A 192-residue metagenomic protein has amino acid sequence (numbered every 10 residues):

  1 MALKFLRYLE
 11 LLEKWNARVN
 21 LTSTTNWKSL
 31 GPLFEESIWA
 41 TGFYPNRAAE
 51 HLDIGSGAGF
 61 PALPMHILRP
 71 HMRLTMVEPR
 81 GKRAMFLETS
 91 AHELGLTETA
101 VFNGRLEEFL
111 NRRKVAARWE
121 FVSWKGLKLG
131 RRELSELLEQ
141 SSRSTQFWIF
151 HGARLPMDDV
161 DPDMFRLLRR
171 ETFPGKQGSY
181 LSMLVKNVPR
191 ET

Functional and structural regions predicted by a protein language model:
M1-A48, R83-T97: Class I SAM-dependent transferase core
E36, D53, E78: Acidic active-site catalytic centers that drive phospho-/nucleotidyl reactions and related ester hydrolyses
N46-A49, R113-V115: Short, glycine- and charge-enriched coil/turn segments that flank and shape catalytic ligand pockets
R47-G57: Conserved class I S-adenosyl-L-methionine
A62, H71-T75, P79-T192: S-adenosylmethionine
M65: Aromatic pocket-lining residues of Rossmann-like dinucleotide-binding sites
L68: Walker A/P-loop NTP-binding motif
